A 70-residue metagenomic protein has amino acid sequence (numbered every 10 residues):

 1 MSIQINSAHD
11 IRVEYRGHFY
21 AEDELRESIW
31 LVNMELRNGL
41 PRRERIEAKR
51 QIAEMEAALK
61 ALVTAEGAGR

Functional and structural regions predicted by a protein language model:
M1-S7, A61-R70: Short intrinsically disordered terminal tails
S2-R37: N-terminal acidic leader/helix
E14, H18, E44, A48-I52: Intrinsic-disorder-associated interaction segments
M34-I46: Charged, low-complexity interaction regions
